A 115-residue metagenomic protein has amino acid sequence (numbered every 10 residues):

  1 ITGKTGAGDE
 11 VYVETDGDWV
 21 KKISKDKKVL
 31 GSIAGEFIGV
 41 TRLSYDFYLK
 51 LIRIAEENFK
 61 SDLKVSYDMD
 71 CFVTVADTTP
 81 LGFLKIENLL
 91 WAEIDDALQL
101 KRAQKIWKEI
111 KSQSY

Functional and structural regions predicted by a protein language model:
I1-F59: Conserved core of the sugar-phosphate nucleotidyltransferase
A34-Y115: Conserved alpha/beta core of the MobA/IspD/sugar-nucleotide pyrophosphorylase nucleotidyltransferase superfamily
